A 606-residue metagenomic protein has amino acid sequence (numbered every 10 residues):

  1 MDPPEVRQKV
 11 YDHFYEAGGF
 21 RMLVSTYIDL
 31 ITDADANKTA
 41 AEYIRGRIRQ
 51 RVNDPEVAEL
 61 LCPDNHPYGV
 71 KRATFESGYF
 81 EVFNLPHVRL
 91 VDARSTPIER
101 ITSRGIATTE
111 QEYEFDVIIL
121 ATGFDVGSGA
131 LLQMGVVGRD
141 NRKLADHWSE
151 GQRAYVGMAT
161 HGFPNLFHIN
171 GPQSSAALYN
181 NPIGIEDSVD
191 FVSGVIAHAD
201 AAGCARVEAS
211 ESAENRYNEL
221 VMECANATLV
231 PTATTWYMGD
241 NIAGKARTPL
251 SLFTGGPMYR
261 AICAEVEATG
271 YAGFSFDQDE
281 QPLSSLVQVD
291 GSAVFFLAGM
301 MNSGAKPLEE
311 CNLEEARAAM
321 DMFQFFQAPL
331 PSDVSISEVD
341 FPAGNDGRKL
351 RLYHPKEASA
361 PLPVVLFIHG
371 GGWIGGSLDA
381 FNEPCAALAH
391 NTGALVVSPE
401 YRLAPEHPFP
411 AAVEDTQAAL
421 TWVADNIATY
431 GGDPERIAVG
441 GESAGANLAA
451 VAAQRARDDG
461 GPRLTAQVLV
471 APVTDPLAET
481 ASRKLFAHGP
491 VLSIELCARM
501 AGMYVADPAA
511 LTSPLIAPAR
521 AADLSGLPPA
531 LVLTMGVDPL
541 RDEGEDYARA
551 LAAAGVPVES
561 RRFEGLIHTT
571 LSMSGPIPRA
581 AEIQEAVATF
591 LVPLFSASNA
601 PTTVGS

Functional and structural regions predicted by a protein language model:
M1-P282: N-terminal FAD-binding dinucleotide-binding subdomain shared by FAD-dependent oxidases/monooxygenases
N37, A41, R72, P182-I185 (+7 more regions): Generic structural signal for well-ordered, non-membrane alpha-helical segments in soluble metabolic enzymes
Q50-D64, K306-L313, P508-L511: Short, surface-exposed acidic
A73-H87, E315-P331, D340-A343: N-terminal Rossmann-like dinucleotide/flavin-binding domain of flavoprotein oxidoreductases that bind FAD/FMN
S284-F296, G304-L308, F326-P342, D346-S606: Alpha/beta-hydrolase superfamily serine-hydrolase fold, recognizing
F296, M301, M320: Glycine-rich flavin
